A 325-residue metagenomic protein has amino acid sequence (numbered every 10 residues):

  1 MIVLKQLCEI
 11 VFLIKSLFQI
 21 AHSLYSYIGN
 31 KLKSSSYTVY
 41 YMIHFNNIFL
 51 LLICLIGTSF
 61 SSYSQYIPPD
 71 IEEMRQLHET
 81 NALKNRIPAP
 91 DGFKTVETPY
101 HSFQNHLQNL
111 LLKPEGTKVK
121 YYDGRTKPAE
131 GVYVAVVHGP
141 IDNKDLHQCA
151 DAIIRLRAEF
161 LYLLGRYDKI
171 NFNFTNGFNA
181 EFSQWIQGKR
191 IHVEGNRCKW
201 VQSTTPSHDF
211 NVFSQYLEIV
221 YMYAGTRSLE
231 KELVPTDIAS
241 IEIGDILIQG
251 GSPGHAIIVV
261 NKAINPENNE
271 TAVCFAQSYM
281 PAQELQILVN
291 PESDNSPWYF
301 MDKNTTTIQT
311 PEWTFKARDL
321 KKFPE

Functional and structural regions predicted by a protein language model:
V3, E9-I28, L32-Q65: Bacterial Sec-dependent N-terminal signal peptides
V3, Y25, Q76, V96 (+1 more regions): Intrinsic-disorder-associated interaction segments
F18, I257, V273: A broad, low-specificity signal marking well-ordered, structured residues that form hydrophobic/aromatic
Y66-H138, H147: Cationic-aromatic interfacial patches
H138, D142-V234: Extracellular-facing segments of soluble proteins and assemblies that are Gly/Ser/Thr-biased and enriched in aromatics
F210-E267: ...with weaker cross-activation on analogous glycine-rich loops/strands in unrelated enzymes
V260-L285: Catalytic Cys-His active-site segments of thiol-dependent hydrolases/isopeptidases
S278, A282, I287-E325: Low-complexity, Gly/Ser/Thr/Pro-rich intrinsically disordered linker/tail segments
